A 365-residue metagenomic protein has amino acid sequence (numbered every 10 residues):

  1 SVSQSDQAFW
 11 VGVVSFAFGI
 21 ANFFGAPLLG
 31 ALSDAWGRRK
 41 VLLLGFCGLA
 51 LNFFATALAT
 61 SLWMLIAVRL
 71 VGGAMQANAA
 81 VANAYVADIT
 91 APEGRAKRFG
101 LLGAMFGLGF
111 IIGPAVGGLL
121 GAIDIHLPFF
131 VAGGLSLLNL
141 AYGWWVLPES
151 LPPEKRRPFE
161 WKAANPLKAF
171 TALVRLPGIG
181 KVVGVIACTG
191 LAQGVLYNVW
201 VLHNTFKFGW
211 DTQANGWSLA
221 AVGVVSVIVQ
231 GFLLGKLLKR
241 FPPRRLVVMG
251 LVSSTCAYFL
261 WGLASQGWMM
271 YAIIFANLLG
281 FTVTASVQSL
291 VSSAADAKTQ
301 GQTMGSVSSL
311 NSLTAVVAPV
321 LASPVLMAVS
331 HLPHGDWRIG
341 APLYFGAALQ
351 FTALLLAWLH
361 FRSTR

Functional and structural regions predicted by a protein language model:
S1-A8, N198-N215: Short amphipathic helix-loop junctions that connect adjacent transmembrane helices in Major Facilitator Superfamily/SLC
F23-T60: Conserved MFS/SLC helix-loop-helix module at the cytosolic interface between two early adjacent transmembrane helices
G25-G37, V229-P243: Helix-to-loop junctions at the C-terminal end of transmembrane segments in multipass secondary transporters
A67-G107: Cytoplasmic helix-loop-helix junction between adjacent transmembrane helices in 12-TM secondary transporters
G121-G134, P324-Q350: A membrane-interface helix-boundary motif in multi-pass transporters
L140-V146, Y344-R365: Multi-pass alpha-helical transporter architecture, strongest for 12-TM Major Facilitator/SLC carriers used
P148-V185, K207: Juxtamembrane intracellular "pre-TM" segments in multi-pass secondary transporters
R244-V287: C-terminal transmembrane helical hairpin of 12-TM major facilitator-type secondary transporters
